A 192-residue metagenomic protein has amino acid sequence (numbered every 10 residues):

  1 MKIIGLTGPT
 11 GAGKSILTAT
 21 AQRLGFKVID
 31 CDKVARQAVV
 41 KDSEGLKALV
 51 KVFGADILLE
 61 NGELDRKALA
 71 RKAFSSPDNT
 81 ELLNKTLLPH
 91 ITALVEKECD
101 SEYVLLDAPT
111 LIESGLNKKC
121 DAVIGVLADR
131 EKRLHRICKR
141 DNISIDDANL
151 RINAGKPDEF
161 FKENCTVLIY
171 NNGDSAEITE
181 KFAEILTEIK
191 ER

Functional and structural regions predicted by a protein language model:
M1-I3: Pre-Walker A (Motif I) flank of P-loop NTPase domains
L6: Hydrophobic anchor at the beta1->P-loop junction of P-loop NTPases
T10: The conserved Walker
S15: Walker A/P-loop
R23-C31, E44: Post-Walker A helix-loop "phosphate-sensing" segment adjacent to the P-loop in P-loop NTPases
D32, L83, L105, A148 (+2 more regions): Residue-level signal for inorganic ion chemistry
K33-E102: ATP-dependent small-molecule kinase phosphotransfer cores that center on conserved nucleotide phosphate-binding segments
E96-K97, S101-Y103, N117-V126, E131-I143 (+1 more regions): NTP-dependent small-molecule kinase module
